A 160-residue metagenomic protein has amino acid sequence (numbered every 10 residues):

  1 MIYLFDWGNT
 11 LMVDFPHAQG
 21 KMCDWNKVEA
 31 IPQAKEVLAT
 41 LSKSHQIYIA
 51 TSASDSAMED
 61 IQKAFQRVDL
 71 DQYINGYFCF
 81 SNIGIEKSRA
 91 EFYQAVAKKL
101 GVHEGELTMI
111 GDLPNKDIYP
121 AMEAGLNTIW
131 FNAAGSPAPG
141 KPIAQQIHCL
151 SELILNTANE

Functional and structural regions predicted by a protein language model:
M1-W7, V13, E29-A30, K35 (+3 more regions): Asp-based, Mg2+/Mn2+-dependent phosphohydrolase catalytic module
H17-W25: Conserved phosphoryl-transfer catalytic core
